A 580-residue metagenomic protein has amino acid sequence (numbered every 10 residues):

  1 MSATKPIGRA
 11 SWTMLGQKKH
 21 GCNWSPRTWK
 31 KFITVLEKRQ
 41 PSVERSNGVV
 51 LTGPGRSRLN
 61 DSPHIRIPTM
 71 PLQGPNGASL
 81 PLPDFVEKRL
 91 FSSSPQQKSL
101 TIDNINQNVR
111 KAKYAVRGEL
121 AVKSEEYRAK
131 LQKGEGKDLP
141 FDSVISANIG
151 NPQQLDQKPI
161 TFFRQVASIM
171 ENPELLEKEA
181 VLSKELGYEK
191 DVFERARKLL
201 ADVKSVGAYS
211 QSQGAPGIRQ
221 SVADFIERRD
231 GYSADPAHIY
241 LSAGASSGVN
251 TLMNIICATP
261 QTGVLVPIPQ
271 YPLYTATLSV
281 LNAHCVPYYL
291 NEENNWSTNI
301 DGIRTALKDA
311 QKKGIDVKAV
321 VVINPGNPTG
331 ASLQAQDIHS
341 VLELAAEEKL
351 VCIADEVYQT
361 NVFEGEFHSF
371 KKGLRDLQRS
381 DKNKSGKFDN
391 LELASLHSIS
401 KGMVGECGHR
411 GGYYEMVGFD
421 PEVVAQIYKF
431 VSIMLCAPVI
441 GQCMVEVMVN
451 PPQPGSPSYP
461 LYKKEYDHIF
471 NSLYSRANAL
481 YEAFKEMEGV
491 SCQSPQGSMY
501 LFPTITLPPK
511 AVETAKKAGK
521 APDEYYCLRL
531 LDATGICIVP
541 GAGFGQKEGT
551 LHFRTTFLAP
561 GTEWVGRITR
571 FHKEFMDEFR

Functional and structural regions predicted by a protein language model:
M1-K98: N-terminal mitochondrial targeting presequence
S2-K5, P71-Q213, G217-R580: PLP-dependent class I/II
